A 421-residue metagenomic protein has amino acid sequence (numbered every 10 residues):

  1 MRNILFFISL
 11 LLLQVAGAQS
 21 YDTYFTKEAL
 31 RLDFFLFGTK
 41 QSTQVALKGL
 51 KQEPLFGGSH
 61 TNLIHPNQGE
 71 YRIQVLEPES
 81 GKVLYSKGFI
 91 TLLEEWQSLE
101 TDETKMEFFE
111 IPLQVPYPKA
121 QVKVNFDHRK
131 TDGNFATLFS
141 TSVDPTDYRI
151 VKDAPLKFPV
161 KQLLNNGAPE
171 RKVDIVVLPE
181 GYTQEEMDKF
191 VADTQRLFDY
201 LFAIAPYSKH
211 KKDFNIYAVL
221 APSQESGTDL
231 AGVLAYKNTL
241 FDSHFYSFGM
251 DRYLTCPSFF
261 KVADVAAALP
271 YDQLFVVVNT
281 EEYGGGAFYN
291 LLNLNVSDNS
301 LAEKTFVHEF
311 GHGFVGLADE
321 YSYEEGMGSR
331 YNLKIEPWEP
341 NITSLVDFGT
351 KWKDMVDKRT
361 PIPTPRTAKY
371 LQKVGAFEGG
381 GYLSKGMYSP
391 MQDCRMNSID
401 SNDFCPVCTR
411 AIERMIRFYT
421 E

Functional and structural regions predicted by a protein language model:
M1-Y21: Bacterial Sec-dependent N-terminal signal peptides
Y21-S42, Y321-E421: Replace "(M1/M4/M9/M12/WLM)" with "(e.g., M1/M4/M8/M9/M12/M26/WLM)" and add "not limited to" to clarify scope
Y24-Y148: Beta-strand-enriched, solvent-exposed domains that form extended recognition/catalytic surfaces
Y148-A205, A218-G227: Fold-level signature of zinc-dependent metallopeptidase catalytic domains
G181-Q184, P222-S226, T280-G284, S300-A302 (+2 more regions): Solvent-exposed loop/turn segments at secondary-structure junctions within structured extracellular/periplasmic domains
M187-F190, G285-E309: Short pre-active-site segment immediately N-terminal to the catalytic Zn-binding motif
D213-Y289: Active-site-proximal segments of metallohydrolase catalytic domains
F310-G326: Catalytic Zn2+-binding segment of zinc metalloproteases
